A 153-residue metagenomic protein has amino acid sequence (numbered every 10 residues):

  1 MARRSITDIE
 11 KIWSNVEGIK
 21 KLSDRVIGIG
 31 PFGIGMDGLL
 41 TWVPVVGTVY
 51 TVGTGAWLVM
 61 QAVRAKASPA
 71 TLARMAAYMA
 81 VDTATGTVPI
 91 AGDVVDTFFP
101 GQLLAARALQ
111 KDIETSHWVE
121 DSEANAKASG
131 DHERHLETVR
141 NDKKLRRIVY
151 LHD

Functional and structural regions predicted by a protein language model:
M1-D153: Feature detects long, helix-prone N-terminal segments enriched in hydrophobes
